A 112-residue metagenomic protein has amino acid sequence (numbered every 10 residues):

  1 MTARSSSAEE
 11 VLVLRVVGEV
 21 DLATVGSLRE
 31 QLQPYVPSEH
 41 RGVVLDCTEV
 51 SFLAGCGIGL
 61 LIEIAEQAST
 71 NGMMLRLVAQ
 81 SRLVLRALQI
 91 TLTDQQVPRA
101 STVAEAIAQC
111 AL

Functional and structural regions predicted by a protein language model:
M1, E19, S38-V43, T102: Short, charge-rich amphipathic segments
M1-E30, C47-E49: STAS-typified acidic loop motif
L22-V97: Amphipathic alpha-helical interaction surfaces in cytosolic regulatory modules
Q96-E105: Short acidic-hydrophobic, aromatic-tinged amphipathic segments that line or gate anion-handling sites
Q109-L112: A short, charged, amphipathic alpha-helix used as a generic interaction element across diverse proteins
